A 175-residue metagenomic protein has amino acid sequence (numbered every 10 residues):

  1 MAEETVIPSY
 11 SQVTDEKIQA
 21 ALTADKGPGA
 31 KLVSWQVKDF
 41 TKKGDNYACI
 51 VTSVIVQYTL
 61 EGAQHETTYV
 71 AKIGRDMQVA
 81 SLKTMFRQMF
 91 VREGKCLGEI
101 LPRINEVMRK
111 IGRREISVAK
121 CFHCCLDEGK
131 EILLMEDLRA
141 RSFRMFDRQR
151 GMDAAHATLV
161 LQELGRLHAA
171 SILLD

Functional and structural regions predicted by a protein language model:
M1-I50, Q57-E66, D147: Regulatory N- and C-terminal appendages and interdomain linkers associated with kinase/kinase-like NTP transferase
K38-D175: Conserved ATP-binding subdomain of kinase catalytic cores across diverse folds
